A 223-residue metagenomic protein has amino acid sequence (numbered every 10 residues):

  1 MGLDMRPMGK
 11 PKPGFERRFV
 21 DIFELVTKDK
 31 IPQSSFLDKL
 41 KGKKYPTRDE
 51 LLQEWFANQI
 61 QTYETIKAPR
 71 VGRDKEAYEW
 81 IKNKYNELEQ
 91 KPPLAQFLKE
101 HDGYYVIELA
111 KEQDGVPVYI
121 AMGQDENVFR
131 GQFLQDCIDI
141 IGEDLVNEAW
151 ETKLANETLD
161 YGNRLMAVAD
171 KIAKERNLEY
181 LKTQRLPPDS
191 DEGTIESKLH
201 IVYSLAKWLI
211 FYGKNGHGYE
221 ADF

Functional and structural regions predicted by a protein language model:
M1-F211, N215, D222-F223: Acidic (Asp/Glu-rich) sequence patches and key acidic residues that form negatively charged surfaces used
